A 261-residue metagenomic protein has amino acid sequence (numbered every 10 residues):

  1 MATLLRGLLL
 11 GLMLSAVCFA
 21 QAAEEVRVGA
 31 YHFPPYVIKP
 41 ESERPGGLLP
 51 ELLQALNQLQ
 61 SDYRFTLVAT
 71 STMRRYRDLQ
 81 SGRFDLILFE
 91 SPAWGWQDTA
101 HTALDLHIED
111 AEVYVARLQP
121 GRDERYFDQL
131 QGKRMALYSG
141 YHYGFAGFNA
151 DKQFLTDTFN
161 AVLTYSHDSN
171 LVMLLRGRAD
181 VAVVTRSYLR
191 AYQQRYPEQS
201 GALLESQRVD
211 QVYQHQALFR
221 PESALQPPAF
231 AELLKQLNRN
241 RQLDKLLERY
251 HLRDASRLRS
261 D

Functional and structural regions predicted by a protein language model:
G7-A16: Bacterial N-terminal signal peptides
A23-T99, L163, F230: Extracytoplasmic small-molecule ligand-binding "clamshell" domains of the periplasmic binding protein/Venus flytrap
A30-P34, E109-V113, E198-L234, D254-D261: Periplasmic-binding protein-like
F33-P34, E43-A55, L118-L155, S187: Bilobed "Venus flytrap"/periplasmic-binding protein-like clamshell domains and structurally analogous long
G47-Q60, P120-G121, F127-R134, Q216-R253: Extended ligand-binding regions for polar small-molecule ligands
L53-S61, D105, Q131, S139-T164 (+2 more regions): Ligand-binding cleft/hinge of the Venus flytrap
L59, M73-F84, H167-Y188, R195: Short helices/loops that flank or line small-molecule/ion binding pockets
L67-Q129, H142-Y143, S206-R208: Acidic, polar ligand-binding/catalytic clefts
